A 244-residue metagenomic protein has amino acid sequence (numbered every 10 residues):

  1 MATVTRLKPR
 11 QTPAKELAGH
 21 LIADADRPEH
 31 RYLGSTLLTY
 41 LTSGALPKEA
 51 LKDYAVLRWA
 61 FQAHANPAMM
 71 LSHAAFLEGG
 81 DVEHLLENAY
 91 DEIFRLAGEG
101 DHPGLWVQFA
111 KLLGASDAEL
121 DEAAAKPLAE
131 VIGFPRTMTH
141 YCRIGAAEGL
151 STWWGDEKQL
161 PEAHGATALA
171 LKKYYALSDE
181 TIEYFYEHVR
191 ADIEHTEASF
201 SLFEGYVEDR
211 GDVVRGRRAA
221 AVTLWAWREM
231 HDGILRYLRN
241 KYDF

Functional and structural regions predicted by a protein language model:
A2-F244: Non-heme di-metal
